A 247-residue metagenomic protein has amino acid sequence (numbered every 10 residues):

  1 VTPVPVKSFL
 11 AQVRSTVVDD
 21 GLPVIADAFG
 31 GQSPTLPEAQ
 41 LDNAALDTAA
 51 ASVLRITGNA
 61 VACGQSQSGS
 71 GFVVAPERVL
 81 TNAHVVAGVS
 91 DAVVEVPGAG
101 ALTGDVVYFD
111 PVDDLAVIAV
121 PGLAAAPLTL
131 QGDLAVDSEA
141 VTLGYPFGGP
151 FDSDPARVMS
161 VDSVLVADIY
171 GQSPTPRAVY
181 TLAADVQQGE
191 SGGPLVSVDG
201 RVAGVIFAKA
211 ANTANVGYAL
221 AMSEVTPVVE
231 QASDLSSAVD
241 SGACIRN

Functional and structural regions predicted by a protein language model:
T2-F72, D91, V228-E230, D234-N247: N-terminal activation segment of mature serine protease catalytic domains
A50-T57, A116-P127, D152-R246: Active-site region of chymotrypsin-like
A60-A62, G98, D199: Solvent-exposed strand-loop boundary residues in beta-sheet-rich modules
A62, V107-Y108, A183-V186: Short Gly/Pro-enriched turn/cap motifs at secondary-structure boundaries
S66-S68, G88, Q187-S191: Short, small/polar residue-rich loop motifs at catalytic or cofactor-binding pockets
G71-V73, G104-V106, V158, L195: Conserved hydrophobic positions within beta-strands
E77-D152, S236-D240: Conserved active-site neighborhood of the chymotrypsin/trypsin-like protease fold
